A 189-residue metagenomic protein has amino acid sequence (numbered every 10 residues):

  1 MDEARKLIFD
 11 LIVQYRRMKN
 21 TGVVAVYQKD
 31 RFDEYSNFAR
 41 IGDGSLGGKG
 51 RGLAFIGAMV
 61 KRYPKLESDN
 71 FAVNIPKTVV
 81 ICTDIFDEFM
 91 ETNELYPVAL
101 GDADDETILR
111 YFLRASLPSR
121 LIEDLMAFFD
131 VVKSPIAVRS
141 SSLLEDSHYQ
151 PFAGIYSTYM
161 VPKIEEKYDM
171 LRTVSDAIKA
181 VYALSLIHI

Functional and structural regions predicted by a protein language model:
G22-E34: Active-site-adjacent bridging/hinge elements
E34-G44, F71-A72, E106-Y111, V161-I164: Glycine- and acidic
G44-F55, N74-E88, S140-E165: Conserved phosphate/anionic-ligand binding catalytic regions in large, soluble enzymes, centered on
G52-Y63, I85, F89-T92, A115 (+3 more regions): Generic, well-ordered alpha-helical scaffold segments in large soluble proteins
V79-I122: A structural-propensity feature for long, helix-poor, extended segments
F112-S140: Phosphate-interacting basic helix/loop segments used at nucleotide- and nucleic-acid interfaces
V161, E165, D169-L184: Polar, glycine-rich mid-to-C-terminal structural blocks that act as macromolecule-binding/assembly scaffolds
I187-I189: Conserved small/polar residues in nucleotide/adenosyl-binding loops
